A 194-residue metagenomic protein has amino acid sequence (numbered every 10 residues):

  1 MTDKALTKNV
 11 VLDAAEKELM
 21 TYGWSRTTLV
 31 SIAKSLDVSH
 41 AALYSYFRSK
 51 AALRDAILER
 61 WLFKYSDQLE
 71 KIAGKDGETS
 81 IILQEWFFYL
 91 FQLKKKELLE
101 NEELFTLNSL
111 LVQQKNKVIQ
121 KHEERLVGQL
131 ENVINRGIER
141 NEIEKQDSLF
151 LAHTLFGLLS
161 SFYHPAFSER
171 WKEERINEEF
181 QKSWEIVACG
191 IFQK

Functional and structural regions predicted by a protein language model:
L6, V10, A14, E18-A52 (+2 more regions): Helix-turn-helix
T21-S25, D76, E97, R140-N141: Short coil/turn segments at alpha/beta junctions that flank glycine-rich nucleotide-binding fingerprints
K50, I57, W61-Y65, W86-L90 (+5 more regions): Hydrophobic/aromatic residues within well-ordered alpha-helical segments
A56, R60, E70-K96, L151-L155: Hydrophobic alpha-helical connector segments
L93-Q114, H164-F167: Amphipathic alpha-helical segments used for helix-helix packing
E102-F105, I138-S183: Hydrophobic/aromatic-rich alpha-helical bundle segments in the mid-to-C-terminal region
Q113-E139, L149-H153, E178: Amphipathic alpha-helical packing segments from all-alpha helical-bundle domains
V133, I186-K194: C-terminal alpha-helix
